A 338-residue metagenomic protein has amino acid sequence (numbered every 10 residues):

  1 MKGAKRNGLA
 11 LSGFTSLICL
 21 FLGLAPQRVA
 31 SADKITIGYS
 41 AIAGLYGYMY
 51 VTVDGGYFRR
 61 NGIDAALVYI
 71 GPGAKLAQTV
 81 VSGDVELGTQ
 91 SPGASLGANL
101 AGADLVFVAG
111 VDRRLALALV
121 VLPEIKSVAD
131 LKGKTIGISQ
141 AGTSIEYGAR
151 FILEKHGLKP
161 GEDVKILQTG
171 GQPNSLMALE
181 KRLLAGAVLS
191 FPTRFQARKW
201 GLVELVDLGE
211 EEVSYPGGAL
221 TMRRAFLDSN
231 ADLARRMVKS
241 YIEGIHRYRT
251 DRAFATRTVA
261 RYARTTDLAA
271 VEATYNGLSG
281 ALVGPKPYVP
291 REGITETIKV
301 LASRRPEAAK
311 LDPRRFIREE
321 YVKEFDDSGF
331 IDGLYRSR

Functional and structural regions predicted by a protein language model:
M1-G8: N-terminal secretory signal peptides that target proteins for export/translocation
S12-G23: Bacterial N-terminal signal peptides
L20, G142-P160, S240-A273, R315-G329: Ligand-binding clefts/hinges and TM-proximal coupling segments of bilobed small-molecule sensing domains
P26-Q27: N-terminal signal peptide c-region/cleavage motif recognized by signal peptidases
D33-K181, A185-F191, E204-L208, V213-S214: Short, glycine-/small- and polar/acidic-enriched structural segments that line small-molecule recognition paths
Y39, V111-V121, W200-N230, A234 (+3 more regions): Periplasmic-binding protein-like
D228-L311: Secondary-structure end/capping motifs
K299-R338: Conserved C-terminal helix/tail region of periplasmic/extracytoplasmic solute-binding proteins
